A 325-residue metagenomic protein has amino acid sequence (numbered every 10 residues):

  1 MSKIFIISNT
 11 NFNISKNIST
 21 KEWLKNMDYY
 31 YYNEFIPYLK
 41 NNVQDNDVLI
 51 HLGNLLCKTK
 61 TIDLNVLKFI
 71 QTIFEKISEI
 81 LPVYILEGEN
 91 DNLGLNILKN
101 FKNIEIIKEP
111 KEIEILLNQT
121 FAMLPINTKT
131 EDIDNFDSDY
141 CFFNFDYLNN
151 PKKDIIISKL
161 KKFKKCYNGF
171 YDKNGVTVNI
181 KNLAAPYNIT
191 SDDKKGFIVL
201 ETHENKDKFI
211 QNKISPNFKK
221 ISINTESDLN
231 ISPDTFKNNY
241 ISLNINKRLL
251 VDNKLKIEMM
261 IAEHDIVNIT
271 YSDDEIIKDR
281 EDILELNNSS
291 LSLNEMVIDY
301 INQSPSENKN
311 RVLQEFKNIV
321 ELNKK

Functional and structural regions predicted by a protein language model:
M1-F69, D132-D137, N318-K325: N-terminal active-site segment of His-dependent metallophosphoesterases
I6, H51, I85, C141-F143 (+1 more regions): Structural beta-sheet core signal
S8-F12, N54-L56, E89-D91, P125-N127 (+4 more regions): Active-site metal-binding loops of divalent metal-dependent hydrolases
K60-K76, F101-E109, V178-N188, D193-K194: Short, electropositive alpha-helical surface patch
I70, Y84, N90-K159, L183 (+1 more regions): Conserved catalytic scaffold of divalent metal-dependent phosphoesterases
E75-E79, F136, I157-F163, T235-F236: Short, conserved loop/helix-junction motifs that constitute active-site signature segments in enzyme catalytic cores
N149-F209: Conserved beta-sheet core of the metallophosphoesterase superfamily
E204-K325: Accessory, non-catalytic peripheral segments of nucleic-acid enzymes
